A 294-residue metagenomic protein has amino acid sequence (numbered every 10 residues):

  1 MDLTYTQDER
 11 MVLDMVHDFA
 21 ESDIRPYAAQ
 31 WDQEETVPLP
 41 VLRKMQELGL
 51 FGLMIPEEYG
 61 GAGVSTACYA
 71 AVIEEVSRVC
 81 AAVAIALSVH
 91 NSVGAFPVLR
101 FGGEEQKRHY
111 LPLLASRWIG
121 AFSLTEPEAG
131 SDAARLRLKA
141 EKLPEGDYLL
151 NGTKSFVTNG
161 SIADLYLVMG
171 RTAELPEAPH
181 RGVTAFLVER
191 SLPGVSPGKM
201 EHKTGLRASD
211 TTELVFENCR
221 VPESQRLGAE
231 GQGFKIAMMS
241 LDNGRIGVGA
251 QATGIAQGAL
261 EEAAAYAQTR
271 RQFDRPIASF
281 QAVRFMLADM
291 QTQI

Functional and structural regions predicted by a protein language model:
M1-S88, R108-H109, L113: Amphipathic, small/basic residue-rich leader segments at the start of a protein or domain
D2-V12, R78, V195-I294: Glycine-rich beta->alpha junctions and the first turn(s) of the following alpha-helix
E9, A20, G49, P56 (+9 more regions): Buried hydrophobic positions in well-ordered alpha/beta secondary-structure cores of metabolic enzymes
I85-E105, G130, P144: N-terminal glycine-rich flavin-associated loop
S116-T125: A short, Trp-centered hydrophobic/proline-enriched beta-strand micro-motif
E128-S131, F156-N159, P176-E177, K203-D210: Short Gly/Pro-enriched turn/cap motifs at secondary-structure boundaries
L138-E141: A structural signal for short hydrophobic beta-strand segments in well-ordered beta-sheet cores
D147, N151-P197: A short core secondary-structure module
